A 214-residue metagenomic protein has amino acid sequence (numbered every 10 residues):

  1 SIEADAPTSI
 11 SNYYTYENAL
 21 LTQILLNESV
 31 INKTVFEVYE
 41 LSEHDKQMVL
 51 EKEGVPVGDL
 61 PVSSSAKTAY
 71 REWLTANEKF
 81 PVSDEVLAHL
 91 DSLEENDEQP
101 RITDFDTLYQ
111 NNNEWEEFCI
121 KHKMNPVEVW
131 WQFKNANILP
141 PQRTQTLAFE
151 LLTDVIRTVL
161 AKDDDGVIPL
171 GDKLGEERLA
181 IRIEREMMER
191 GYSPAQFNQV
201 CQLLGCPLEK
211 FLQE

Functional and structural regions predicted by a protein language model:
S1-F36: Extended amphipathic alpha-helical segments enriched in small hydrophobics
K33, H44-E214: Terminal accessory regions of large proteins
